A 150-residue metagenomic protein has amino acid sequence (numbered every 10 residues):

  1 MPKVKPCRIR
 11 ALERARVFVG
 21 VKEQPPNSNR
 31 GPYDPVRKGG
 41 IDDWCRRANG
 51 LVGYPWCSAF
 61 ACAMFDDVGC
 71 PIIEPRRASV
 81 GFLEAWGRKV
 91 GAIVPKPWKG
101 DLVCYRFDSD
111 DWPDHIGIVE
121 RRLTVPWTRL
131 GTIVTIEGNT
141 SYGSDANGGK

Functional and structural regions predicted by a protein language model:
M1-C70: N-terminal capping segments
V4-I9, G50, C70-A146: ...with weaker cross-activation on analogous glycine-rich loops/strands in unrelated enzymes
G149-K150: Surface-exposed, gly/pro-biased binding rims or lids
